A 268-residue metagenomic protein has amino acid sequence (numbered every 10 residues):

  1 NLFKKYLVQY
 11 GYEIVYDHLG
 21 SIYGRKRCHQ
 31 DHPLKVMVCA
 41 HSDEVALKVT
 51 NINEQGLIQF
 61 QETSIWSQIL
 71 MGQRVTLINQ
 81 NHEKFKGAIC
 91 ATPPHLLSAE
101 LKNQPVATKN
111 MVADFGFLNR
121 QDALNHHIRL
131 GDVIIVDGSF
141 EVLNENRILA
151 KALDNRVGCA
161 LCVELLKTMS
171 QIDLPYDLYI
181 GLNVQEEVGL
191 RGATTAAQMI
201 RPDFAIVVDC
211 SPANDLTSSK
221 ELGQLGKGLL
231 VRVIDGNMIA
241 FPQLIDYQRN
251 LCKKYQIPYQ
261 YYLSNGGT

Functional and structural regions predicted by a protein language model:
N1-T268: N-terminal hydrophobic/helix-forming segments and targeting peptides
